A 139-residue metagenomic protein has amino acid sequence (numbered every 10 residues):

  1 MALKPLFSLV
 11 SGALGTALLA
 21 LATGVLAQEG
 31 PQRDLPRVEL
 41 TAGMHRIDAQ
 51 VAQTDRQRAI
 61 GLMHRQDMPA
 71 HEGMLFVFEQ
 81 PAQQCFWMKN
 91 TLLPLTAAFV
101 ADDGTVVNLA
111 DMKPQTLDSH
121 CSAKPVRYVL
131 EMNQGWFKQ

Functional and structural regions predicted by a protein language model:
A2-L14: Bacterial N-terminal signal peptides that target proteins for export
A13-G15, V25, G30: Cleavable N-terminal signal peptides
Q28-Q139: Compact, glycine-rich, soluble single-domain proteins
